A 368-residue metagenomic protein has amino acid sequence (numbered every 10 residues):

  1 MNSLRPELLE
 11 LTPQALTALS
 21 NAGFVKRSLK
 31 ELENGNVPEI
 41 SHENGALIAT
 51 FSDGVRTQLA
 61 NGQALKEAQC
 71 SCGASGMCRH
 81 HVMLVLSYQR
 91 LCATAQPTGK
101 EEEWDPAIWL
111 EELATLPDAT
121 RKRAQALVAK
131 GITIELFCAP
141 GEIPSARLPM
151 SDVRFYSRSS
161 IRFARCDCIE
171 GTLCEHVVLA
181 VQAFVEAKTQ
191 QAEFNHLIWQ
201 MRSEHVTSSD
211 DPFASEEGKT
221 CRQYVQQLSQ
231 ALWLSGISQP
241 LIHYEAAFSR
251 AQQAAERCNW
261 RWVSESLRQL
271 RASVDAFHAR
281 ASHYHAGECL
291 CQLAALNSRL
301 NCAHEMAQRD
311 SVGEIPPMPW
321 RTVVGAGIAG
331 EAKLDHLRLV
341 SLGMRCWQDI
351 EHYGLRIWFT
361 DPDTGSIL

Functional and structural regions predicted by a protein language model:
M1-L368: Long, low-complexity, compositionally biased intrinsically disordered regions
